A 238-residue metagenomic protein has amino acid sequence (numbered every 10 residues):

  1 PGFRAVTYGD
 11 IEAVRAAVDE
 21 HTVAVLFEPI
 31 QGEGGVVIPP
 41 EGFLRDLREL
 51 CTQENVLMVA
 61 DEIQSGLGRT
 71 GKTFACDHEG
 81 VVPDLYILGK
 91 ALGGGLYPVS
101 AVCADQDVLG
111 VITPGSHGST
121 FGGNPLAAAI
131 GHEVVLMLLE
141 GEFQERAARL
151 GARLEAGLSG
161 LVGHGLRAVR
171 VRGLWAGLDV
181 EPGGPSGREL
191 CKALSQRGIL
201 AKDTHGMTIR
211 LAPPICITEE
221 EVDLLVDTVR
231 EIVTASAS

Functional and structural regions predicted by a protein language model:
P1-S238: Conserved N-terminal phosphate-binding loop of PLP-dependent enzymes in the Aspartate aminotransferase
